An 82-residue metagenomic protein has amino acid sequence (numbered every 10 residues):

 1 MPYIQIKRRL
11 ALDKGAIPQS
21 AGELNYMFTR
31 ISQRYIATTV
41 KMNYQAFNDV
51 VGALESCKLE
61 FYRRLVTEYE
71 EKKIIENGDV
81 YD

Functional and structural regions predicted by a protein language model:
M1-D82: Solvent-exposed interaction surfaces and binding hotspots enriched for charged
